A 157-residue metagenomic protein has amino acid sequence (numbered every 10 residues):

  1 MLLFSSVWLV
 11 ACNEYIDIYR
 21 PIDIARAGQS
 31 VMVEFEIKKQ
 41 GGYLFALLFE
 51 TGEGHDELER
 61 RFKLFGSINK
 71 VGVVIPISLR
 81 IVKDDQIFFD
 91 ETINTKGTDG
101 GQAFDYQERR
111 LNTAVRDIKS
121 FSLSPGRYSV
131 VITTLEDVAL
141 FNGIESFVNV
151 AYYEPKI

Functional and structural regions predicted by a protein language model:
M1-V7: Sec-dependent N-terminal signal peptides
V7-N69: N-terminal export/targeting and maturation segments
C12-I22, R80-P125: Extended, solvent-exposed segments with strong compositional bias
F35, L47, L79-I81, V130-I132 (+1 more regions): Hydrophobic beta-strand residues in large extracellular and virion-surface proteins
I37-L47, S120-A139: Noncatalytic modules at the cell exterior or secretory-pathway interfaces, chiefly beta-strand-rich lectin/adhesion
G52-D56, D99-G101, L135-G143: Short acidic/polar inter-strand loop motif in beta-rich domains
L58-K96, S146-Y152: Extended low-complexity, serine/threonine- and proline-enriched intrinsically disordered segments
V138-I157: C-terminal edge strands of extracellular/lumenal beta-sandwich accessory domains
